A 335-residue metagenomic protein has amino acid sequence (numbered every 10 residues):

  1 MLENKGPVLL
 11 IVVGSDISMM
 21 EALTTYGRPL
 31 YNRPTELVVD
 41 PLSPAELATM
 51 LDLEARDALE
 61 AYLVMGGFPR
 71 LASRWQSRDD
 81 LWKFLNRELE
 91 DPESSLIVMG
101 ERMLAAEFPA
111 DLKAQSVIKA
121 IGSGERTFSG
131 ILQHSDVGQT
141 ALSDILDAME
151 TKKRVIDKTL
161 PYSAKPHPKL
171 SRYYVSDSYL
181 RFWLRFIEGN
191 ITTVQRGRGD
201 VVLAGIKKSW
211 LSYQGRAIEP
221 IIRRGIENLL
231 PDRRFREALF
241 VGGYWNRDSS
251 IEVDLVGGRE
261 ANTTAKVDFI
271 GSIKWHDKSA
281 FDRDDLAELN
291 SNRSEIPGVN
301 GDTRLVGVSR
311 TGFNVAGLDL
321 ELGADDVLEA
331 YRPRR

Functional and structural regions predicted by a protein language model:
M1-G27: Sensor-1/coupling segment of RecA-like P-loop NTPase cores
P34-L59: Conserved small helical "lid"/interfacial subdomain of P-loop NTPases
A48, Y62, L132-Q133: The alpha-helix within a helix-turn-helix
A55-R74: The conserved phosphate-sensing helix
S77, K83-E252: Accessory nucleic acid-recognition modules appended to NTPase machines
I226, V253-G257, A261-D277, L289 (+1 more regions): Conserved catalytic cores of phosphodiester-cleaving nucleases, focusing on short active-site segments
H276-E295: Mg2+/Mn2+-dependent nuclease catalytic core
G301-R335: Domain-level recognition of nuclease-like catalytic cores that cleave nucleotide substrates
